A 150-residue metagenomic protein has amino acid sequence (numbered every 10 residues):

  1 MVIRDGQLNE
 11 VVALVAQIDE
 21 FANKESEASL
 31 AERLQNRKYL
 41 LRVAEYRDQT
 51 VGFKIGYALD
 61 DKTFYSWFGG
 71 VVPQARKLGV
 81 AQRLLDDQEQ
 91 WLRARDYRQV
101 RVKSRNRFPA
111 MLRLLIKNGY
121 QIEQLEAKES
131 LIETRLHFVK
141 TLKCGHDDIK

Functional and structural regions predicted by a protein language model:
M1-N9, K140-K150: Conserved N-terminal entry element of GNAT/NAT acetyltransferase domains
D5, N9-W67, V72, K128: Acetyl-CoA-dependent GNAT
K62, R98, Q121: Short acidic/polar active-site loop segments enriched in Thr and Asp
V71, K77-Q90, K117: Conserved acetyl-CoA-binding loop-helix of GNAT-fold acetyltransferases
L84, F108-M111: Conserved short alpha-helix immediately C-terminal to the canonical SAM/SAH-binding motif I of Rossmann-like
L92-S104: Conserved GNAT acetyl-CoA-binding A-motif
R101-R105, I116-H137: Conserved catalytic-core motifs of GNAT/GCN5-like acyltransferases
